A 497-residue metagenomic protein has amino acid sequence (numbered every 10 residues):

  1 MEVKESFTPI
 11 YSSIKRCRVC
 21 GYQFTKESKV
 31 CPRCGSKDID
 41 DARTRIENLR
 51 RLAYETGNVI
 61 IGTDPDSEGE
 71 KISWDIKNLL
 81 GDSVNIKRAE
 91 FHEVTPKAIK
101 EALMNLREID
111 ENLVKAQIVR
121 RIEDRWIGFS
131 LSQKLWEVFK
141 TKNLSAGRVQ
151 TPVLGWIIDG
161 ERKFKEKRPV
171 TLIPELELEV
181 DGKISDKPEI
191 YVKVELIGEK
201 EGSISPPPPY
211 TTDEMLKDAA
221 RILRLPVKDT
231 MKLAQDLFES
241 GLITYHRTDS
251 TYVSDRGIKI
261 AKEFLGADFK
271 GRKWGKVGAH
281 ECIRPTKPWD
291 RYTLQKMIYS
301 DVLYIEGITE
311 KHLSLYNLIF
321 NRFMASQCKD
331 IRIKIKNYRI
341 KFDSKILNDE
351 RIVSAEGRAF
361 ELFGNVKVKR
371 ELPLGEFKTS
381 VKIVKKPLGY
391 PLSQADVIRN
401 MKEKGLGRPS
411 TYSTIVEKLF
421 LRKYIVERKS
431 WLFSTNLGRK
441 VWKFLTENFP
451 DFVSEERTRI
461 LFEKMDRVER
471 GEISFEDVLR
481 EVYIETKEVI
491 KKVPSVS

Functional and structural regions predicted by a protein language model:
M1-R121, S130, V384-L388, Q394: Intrinsically disordered, low-complexity regulatory segments
M1-S12, R18-G21, R51, T141-E239 (+4 more regions): Long, highly charged, low-complexity internal segments
T63-P65, S83-K87, R107-V114, F164-K167 (+4 more regions): Short, polar/flexible loop-turn hinges at active-site or ligand-entry regions and domain interfaces
V119-R120, K140-T151, I173-E179, D236 (+8 more regions): A glycine-rich phosphate-binding loop feature that marks nucleotide/adenosyl-phosphate handling sites
R120-L131, G202-E214, K232-I243, R272-R291 (+4 more regions): Core structural elements
T244-G266, T414-P450: Accessory beta->alpha helical hairpin/"wing" motif in late/C-terminal subdomains of nucleic-acid enzymes
K270-W289, F452-P494: Leucine-rich, amphipathic alpha-helical/linker segments
I346-F363, S393, F420-K423, E427-T446 (+1 more regions): Substrate/cofactor-recognition hotspot
